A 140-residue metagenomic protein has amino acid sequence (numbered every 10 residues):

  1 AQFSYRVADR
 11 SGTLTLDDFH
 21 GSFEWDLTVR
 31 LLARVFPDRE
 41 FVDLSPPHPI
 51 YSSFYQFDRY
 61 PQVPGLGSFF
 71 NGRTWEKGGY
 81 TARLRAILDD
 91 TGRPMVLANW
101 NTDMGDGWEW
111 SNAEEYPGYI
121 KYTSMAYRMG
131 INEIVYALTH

Functional and structural regions predicted by a protein language model:
A1-H140: Mature catalytic domains of secreted/periplasmic carbohydrate-active enzymes
